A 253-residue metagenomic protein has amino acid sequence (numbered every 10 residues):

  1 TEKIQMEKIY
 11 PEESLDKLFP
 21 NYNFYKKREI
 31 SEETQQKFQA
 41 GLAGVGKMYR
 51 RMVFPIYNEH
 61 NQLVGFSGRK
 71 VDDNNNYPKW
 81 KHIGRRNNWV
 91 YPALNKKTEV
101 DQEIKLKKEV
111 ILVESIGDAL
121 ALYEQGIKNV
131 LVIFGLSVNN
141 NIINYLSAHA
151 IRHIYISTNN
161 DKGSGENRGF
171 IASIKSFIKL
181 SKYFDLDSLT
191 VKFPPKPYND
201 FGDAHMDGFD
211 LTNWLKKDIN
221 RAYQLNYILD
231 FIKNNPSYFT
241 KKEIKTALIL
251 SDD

Functional and structural regions predicted by a protein language model:
T1-V53, Y57-H60, T98-K105, Q224-D252: TOPRIM metal-binding catalytic domain and adjacent DNA-binding surface shared by DnaG-type primases
E2, M6, Y10-P11, N76 (+2 more regions): Acidic, low-complexity intrinsically disordered regions
K3, K17-L18, H82-G84, P194: Short linear sequence motifs
F19, K27-F38, G44-R152, E166-R168: Phosphate-handling DNA/RNA-contact segment within nucleic-acid enzymes
L63-V64, N74-K79, K107-K108, G117-D253: TOPRIM fold recognition
